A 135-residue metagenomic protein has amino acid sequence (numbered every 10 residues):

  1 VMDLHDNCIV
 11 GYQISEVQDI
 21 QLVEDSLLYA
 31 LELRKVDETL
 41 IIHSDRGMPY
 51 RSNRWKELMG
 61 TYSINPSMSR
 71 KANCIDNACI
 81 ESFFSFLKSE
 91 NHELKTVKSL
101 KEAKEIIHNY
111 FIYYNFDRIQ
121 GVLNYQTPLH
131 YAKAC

Functional and structural regions predicted by a protein language model:
D3-L4: Short, acidic, Ser/Thr-enriched surface-loop or helix-capping motifs
N7-C8: Residue-level signal for well-ordered, solvent-exposed loop/turn and beta-edge residues enriched in charged/polar side
Y12-K35: Active-site beta-loop-alpha junctions of metal-dependent nucleic acid enzymes, especially the RNase H-like/DDE
L27, W55-K56: Distinct, well-ordered alpha-helical segments
L33-K35, N65-K71: Short, basic (Lys/Arg/His-rich) helix/loop patches that form interaction surfaces in the mid-to-C-terminal regions
I41: Hydrophobic "anchor" residues on beta-strands that sit immediately upstream of conserved functional sites
S44-R46, S52-N53, M68-K88, K104 (+1 more regions): RNase H-like two-metal-ion nuclease catalytic core shared by retroviral integrases and related mobile-element nucleases
K56, G60-I64, F86-C135: C-terminal domain-tail junction helix/linker
